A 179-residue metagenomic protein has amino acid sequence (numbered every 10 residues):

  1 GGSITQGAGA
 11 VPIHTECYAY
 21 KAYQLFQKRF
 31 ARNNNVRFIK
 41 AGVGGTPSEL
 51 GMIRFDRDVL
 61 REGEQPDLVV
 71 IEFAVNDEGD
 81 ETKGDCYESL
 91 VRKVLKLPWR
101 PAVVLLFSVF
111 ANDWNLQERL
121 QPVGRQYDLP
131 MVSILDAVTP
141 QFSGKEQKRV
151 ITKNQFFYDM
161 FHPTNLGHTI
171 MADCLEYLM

Functional and structural regions predicted by a protein language model:
G1, T5, R37-G42, D67-F73 (+3 more regions): Structural recognition of the beta-strand scaffold that forms the well-ordered cores of secreted hydrolase catalytic
G1-A41, R54-Q65: Serine-esterase "nucleophile elbow" of acetyl-processing enzymes
I4-I13, V43-G45, N76-E81, S108-F110 (+1 more regions): Second-shell loop/turn segments in exported
A8-G9, S48-E49, D77-Y87, N112-Q117 (+1 more regions): Extracytoplasmic/secreted cell-surface and envelope-processing proteins
A19-F26, S48-E62, G84-K93, N115-R119: Alpha-helical scaffolding within the catalytic cores of extracellular/periplasmic polymer-degrading hydrolases
E72-N76, D85-P122, Q126: Active-site segments of SGNH/GDSL-like serine hydrolases that catalyze O-acetyl group transfer/hydrolysis on lipids
D128-V138, V150-T152, C174-L175: Eukaryotic endomembrane system proteins
R149-M179: Histidine-centered active-site loop/cap adjacent to the catalytic His in serine esterases/O-acetyl transfer systems
